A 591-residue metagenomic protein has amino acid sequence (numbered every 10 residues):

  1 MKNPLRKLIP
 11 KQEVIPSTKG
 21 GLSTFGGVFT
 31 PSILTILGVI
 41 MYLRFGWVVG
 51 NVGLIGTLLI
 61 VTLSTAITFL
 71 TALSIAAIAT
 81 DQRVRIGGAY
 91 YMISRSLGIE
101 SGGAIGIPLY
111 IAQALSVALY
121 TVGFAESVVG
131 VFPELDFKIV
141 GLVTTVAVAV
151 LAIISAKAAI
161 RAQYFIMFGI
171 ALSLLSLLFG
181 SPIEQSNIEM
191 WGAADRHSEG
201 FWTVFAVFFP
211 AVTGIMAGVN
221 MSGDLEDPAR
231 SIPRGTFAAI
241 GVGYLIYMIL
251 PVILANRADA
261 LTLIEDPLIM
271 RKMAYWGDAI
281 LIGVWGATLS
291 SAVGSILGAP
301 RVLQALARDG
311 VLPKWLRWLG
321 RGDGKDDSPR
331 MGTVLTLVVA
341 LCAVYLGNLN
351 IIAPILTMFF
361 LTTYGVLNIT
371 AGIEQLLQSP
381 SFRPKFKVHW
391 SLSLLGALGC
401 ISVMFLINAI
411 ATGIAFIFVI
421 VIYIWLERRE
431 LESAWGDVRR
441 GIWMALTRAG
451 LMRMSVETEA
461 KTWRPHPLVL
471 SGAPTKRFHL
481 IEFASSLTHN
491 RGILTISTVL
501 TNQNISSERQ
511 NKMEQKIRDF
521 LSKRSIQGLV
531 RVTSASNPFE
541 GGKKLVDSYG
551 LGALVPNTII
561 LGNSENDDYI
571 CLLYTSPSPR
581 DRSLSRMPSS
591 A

Functional and structural regions predicted by a protein language model:
M1-A76, T80-G88, S94-S96, S393 (+2 more regions): Membrane-interface "cap" regions at the ends of multi-pass membrane proteins
I9-S17, T57-L58, Y164-L281: Helix-loop-helix junctions that connect adjacent transmembrane segments in multi-pass membrane transporters
G20-V28, I99, K138-V143, E226-A229 (+3 more regions): Loop-to-transmembrane helix boundary motifs in multi-pass membrane proteins
F69-T145, V150-I153, A158, W285 (+2 more regions): Hydrophobic transmembrane alpha-helices that form the core helical bundles of multi-pass secondary transporters
Y91-M92, G98, S127-E134, G235-I296 (+1 more regions): TM-loop-TM module centered on a large, flexible mid-protein loop between adjacent transmembrane helices in multi-pass
A125, F137-E184, R196, T236-G241 (+2 more regions): Membrane-interface loop-to-helix entry segments
W318-D327, Y364-A411, D437-R440, D567: C-terminal membrane-solvent junction of multi-pass transporters and transport-like membrane proteins
Y574-D581: Conserved small/polar residues in nucleotide/adenosyl-binding loops
